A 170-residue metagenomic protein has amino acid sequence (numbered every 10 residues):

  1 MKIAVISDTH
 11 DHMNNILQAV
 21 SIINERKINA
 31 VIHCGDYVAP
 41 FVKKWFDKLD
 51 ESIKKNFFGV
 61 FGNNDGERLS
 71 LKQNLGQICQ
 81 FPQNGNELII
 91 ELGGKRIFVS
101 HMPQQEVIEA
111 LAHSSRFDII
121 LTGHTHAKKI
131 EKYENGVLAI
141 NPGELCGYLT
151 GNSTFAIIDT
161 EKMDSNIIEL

Functional and structural regions predicted by a protein language model:
K2-E91: Core catalytic region of metal-dependent phosphoesterases/phosphodiesterases, especially metallo-beta-lactamase-like
K2-H10, G94-M102, L138-G143, I167: Active-site-proximal beta-strand elements of phosphoester/diester hydrolases
H10-N14, V38-F41, N64-S70, Q104-E109 (+2 more regions): Active-site environment of divalent metal-dependent phosphoester hydrolases
I32, F58-V60, I119-L121, L138-I140 (+1 more regions): Hydrophobic/aromatic beta-strand patches that form the interior of the parallel beta-sheet core in alpha/beta enzyme
F41, G59-G62, A110, T160 (+1 more regions): Metal-centered catalytic cores of metalloenzymes
G66-L75, A112, V137-G143: Short Pro/Gly-enriched beta-strand edge/turn motifs at strand-loop
N84-G93, S115-R116, Y133-L170: Binuclear metal-dependent phosphoesterase catalytic core
G85-T125: Internal catalytic-core helix/loop-beta-alpha segment that presents or stabilizes conserved functional determinants
